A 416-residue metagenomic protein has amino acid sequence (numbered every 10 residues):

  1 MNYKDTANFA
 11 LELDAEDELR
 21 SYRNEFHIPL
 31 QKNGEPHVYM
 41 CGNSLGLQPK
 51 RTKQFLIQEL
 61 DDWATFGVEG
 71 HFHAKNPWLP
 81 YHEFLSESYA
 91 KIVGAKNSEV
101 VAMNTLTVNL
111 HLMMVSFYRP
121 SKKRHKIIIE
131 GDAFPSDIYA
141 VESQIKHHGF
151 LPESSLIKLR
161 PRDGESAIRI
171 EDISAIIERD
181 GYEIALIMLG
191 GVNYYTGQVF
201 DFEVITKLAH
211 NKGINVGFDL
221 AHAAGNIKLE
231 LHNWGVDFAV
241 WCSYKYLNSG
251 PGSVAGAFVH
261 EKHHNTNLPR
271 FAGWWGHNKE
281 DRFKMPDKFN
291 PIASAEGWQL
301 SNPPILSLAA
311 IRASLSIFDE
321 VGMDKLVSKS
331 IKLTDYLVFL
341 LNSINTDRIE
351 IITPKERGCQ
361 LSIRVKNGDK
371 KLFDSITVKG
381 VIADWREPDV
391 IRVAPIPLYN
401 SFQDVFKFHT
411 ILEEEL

Functional and structural regions predicted by a protein language model:
M1-L416: Pyridoxal 5′-phosphate
